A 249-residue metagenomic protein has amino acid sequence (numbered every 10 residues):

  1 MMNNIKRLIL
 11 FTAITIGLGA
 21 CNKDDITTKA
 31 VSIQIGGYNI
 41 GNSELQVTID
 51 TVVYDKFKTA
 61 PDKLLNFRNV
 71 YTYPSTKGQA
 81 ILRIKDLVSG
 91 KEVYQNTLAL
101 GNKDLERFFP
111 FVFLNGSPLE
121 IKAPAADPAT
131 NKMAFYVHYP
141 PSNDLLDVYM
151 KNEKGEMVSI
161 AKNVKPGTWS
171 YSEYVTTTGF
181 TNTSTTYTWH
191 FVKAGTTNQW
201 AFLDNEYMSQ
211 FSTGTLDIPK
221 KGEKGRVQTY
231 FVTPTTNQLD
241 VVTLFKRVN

Functional and structural regions predicted by a protein language model:
M1-I9: Bacterial N-terminal signal peptides that target proteins for export
G17-A20: C-terminal motif of bacterial Sec signal peptides marking the signal peptidase cleavage site
N22-G116, T229, T233-N249: Acidic/polar, low-complexity intrinsically disordered N-terminal segments immediately downstream of a Sec signal
N42-Q46, Q79-I81, T130-K132, N143-D147 (+1 more regions): Exposed beta-strand and adjacent loop surfaces of beta-rich binding modules that mediate intermolecular recognition
T48-S89, E153-L203: Tryptophan-paired
T97-V164: Surface-exposed beta-loop interaction hotspot
V164-N249: Extracytoplasmic cysteine-anchoring/structural motifs
